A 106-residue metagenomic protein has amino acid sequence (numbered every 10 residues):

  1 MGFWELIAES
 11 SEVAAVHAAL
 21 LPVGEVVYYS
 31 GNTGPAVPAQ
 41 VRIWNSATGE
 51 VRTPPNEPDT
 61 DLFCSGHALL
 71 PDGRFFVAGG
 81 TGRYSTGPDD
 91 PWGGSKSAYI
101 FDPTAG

Functional and structural regions predicted by a protein language model:
M1-G106: Kelch-like beta-propeller repeat domains
